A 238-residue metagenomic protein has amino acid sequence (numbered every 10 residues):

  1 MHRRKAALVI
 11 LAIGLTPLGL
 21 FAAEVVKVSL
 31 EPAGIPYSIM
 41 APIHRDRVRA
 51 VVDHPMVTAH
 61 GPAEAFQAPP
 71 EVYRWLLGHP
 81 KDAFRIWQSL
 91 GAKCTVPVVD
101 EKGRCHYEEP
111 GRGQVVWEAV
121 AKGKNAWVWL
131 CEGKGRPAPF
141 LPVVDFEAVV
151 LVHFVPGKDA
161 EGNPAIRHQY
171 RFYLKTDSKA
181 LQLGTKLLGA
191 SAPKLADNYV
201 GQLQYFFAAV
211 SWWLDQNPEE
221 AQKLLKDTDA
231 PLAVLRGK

Functional and structural regions predicted by a protein language model:
M1-I10: Bacterial N-terminal signal peptides that target proteins for export
V9-P17: Bacterial N-terminal signal peptides
A23-G103: Hydrophobic ligand-binding cavity/cleft-lining segments
A23-M40, L151-K238: Terminal "cap-and-tail" regions of soluble proteins that handle hydrophobic small molecules
V57-P62, P69-V72, N125-W127, F146-A148 (+1 more regions): Envelope-exposed proteins and targeting segments
L77, Q88-L90, E109-G111, A121 (+2 more regions): A mature extracytoplasmic/lumenal domain signature
G78-K81, P139-E161: A short, terminal or domain-edge coil/loop segment
V96-V149: Glycine-rich portal/gate segments that line the openings of hydrophobic small-molecule binding cavities
